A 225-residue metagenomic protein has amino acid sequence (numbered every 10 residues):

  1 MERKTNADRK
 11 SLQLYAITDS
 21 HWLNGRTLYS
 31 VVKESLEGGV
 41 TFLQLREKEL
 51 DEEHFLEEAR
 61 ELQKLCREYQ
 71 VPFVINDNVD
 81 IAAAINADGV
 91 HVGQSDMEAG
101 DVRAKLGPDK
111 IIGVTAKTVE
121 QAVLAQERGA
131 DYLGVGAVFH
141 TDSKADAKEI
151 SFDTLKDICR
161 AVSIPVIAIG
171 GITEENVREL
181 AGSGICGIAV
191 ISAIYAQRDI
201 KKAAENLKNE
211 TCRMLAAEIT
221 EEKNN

Functional and structural regions predicted by a protein language model:
M1-M97, A104-Y132, A147-I150, D157 (+5 more regions): Conserved N-terminal beta1-alpha1 strand-loop-helix module at the mouth
V135, I167-I172, I188-S192: Glycine-rich beta-strand-to-loop/alpha-helix junction loops that act as flexible
S183-G187: Internal alpha/beta core interface subdomains
